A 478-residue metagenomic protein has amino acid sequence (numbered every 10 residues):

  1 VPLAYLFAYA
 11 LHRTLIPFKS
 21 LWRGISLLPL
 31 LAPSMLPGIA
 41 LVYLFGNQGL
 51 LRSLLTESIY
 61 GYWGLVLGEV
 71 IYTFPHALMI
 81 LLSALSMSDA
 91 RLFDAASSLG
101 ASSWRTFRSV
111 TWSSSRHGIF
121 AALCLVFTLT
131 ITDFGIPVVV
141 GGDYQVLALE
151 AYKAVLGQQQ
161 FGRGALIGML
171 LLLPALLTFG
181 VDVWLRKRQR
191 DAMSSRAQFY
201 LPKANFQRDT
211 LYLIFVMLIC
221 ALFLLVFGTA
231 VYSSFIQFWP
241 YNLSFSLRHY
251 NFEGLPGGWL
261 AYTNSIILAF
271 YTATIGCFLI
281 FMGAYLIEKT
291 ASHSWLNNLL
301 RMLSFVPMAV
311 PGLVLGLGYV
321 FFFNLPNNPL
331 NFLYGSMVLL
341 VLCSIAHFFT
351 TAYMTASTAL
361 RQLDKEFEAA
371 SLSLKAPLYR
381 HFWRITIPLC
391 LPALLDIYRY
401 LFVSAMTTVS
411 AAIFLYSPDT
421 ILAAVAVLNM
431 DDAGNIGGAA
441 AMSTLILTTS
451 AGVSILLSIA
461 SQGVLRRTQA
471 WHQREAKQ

Functional and structural regions predicted by a protein language model:
V1-S86, S114-G135, G164-V183, R208-F238 (+5 more regions): Membrane-water interface segments at the C-terminal ends of transmembrane alpha-helices in multi-pass inner-membrane
R23-S26, A90-S98, S109, K153-L156 (+9 more regions): Short amphipathic alpha-helical coupling elements at transmembrane boundaries
L51-E57, V140-G141, V146-G162, S234-I236 (+3 more regions): Membrane-interface interhelical loops and short amphipathic "cap" helices that link adjacent transmembrane segments
L99-A101, I280, L374-A376: A short glycine-centered flexible hinge/capping loop motif at secondary-structure junctions
S102, R190-A204, W239-E253, P377: Juxtamembrane inter-helical linkers in multi-pass membrane proteins
F134-Q159, Y241-N242, V409-I436, A470-E475: Glycine-rich helix-loop "coupling/hinge" segments at transmembrane-helix boundaries in multipass transporters
E150, Q160-G168, L173-P174, R196-L213 (+2 more regions): Transmembrane alpha-helical segments and their membrane-interface loop/helix boundaries that make up the transmembrane
D182-M217, W295-N297, I459-Q478: Transmembrane alpha-helical segments of polytopic membrane transport and secretion proteins
